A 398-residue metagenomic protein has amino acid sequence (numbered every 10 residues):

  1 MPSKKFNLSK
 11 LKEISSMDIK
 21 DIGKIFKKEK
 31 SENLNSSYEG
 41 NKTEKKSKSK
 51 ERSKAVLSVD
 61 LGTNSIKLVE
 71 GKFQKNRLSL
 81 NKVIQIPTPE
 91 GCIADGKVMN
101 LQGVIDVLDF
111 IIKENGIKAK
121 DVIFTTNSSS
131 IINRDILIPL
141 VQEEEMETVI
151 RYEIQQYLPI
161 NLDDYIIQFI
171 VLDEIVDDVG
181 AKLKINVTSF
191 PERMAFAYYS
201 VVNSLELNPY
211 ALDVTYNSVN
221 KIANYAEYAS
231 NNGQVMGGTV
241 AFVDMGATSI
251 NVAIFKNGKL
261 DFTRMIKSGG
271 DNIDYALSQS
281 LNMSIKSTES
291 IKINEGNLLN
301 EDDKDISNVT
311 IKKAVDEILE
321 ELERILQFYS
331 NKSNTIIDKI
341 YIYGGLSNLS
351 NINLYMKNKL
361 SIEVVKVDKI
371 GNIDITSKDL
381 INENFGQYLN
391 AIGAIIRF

Functional and structural regions predicted by a protein language model:
M1-F398: Hydrophobic/aromatic-enriched cytosolic interaction surfaces used to assemble or bind macromolecules
